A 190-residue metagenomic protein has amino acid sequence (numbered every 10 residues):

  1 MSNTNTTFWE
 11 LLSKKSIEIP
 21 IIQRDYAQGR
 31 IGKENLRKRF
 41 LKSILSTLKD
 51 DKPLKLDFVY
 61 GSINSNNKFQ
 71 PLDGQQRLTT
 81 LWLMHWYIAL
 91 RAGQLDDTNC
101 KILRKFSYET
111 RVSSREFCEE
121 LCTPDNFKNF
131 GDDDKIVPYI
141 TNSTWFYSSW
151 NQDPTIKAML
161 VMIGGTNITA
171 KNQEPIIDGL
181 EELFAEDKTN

Functional and structural regions predicted by a protein language model:
M1-N190: Glycine- and hydrophobic-rich flexible loops that cap the catalytic core of alpha/beta enzyme folds
